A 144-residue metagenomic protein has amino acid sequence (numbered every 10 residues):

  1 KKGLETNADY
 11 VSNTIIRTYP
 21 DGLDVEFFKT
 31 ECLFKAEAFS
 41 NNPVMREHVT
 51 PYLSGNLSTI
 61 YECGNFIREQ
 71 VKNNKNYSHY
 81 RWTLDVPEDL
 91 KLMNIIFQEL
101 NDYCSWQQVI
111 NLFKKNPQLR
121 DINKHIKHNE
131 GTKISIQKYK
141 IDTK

Functional and structural regions predicted by a protein language model:
K1-T18: Conserved donor-nucleotide/metal-binding helix-loop-beta segment in metal-dependent transferases, i.e., the alpha-helix
D9-S12, N42-E47, T59-E69: Short, structured loop/turn "capping" segments at alpha-beta junctions
T14, E31, K72: Residues at the C-termini of beta-strands that transition into short coil/loop
T14-V25, K75-N76: A recurrent flexible, glycine/aromatic-enriched loop bordering the glycosyltransferase active site that acts as
G22-D24, F28, H48, H79-Y80: A conserved catalytic-core signature of glycosyltransferases
V25-E37, P87-K91: Conserved nucleotide-sugar donor-binding and metal-coordinating catalytic region shared by glycosyltransferases
E31-S58: Anionic-ligand binding region
Y52-K144: Conserved alpha/beta core of the MobA/IspD/sugar-nucleotide pyrophosphorylase nucleotidyltransferase superfamily
